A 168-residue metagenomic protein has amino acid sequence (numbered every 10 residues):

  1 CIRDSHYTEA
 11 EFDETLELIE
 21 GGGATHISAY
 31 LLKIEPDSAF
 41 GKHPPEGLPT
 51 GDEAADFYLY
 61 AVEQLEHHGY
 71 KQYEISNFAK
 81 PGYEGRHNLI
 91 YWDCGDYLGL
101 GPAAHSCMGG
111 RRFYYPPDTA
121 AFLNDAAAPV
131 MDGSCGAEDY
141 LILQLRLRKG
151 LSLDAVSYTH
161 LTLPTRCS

Functional and structural regions predicted by a protein language model:
C1-I2, H160-S168: Single conserved hydrophobic/aromatic residue that forms the stacking wall/gate of nucleotide- or nucleobase-binding
R3-S157: C-terminal scaffold of the Radical SAM
